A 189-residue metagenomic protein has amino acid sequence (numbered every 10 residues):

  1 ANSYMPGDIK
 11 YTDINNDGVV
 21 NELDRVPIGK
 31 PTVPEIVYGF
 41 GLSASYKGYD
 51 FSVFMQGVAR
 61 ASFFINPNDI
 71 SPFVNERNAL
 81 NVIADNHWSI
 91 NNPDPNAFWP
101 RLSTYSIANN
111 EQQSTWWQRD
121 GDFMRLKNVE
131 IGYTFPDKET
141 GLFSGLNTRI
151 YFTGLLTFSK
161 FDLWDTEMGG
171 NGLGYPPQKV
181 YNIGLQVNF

Functional and structural regions predicted by a protein language model:
A1-T32: Conserved small-residue
S3-P6, V58-T148: Extracytoplasmic gating/loop element in the C-terminal half of outer-membrane beta-barrel translocons and assembly
P34-Y38, D122-K127, P177-Y181: Residues that define the transmembrane beta-barrel architecture of outer-membrane proteins
G41-S43, E130-T134, G184-Q186: Outer-membrane beta-barrel architecture
Y46-G48, G57-A61, N128, F135 (+2 more regions): Transmembrane beta-strands of outer-membrane beta-barrel pores
G48-S52, K138-E139: Repeated loop/turn-to-beta-strand initiation elements of outer-membrane beta-barrel proteins
V53, I150-F152, L185: Membrane-embedded beta-strand positions of outer-membrane beta-barrel proteins
L80, N92-N96, E111, T157-F189: C-terminal beta-signal and terminal closure region of outer-membrane beta-barrel proteins
